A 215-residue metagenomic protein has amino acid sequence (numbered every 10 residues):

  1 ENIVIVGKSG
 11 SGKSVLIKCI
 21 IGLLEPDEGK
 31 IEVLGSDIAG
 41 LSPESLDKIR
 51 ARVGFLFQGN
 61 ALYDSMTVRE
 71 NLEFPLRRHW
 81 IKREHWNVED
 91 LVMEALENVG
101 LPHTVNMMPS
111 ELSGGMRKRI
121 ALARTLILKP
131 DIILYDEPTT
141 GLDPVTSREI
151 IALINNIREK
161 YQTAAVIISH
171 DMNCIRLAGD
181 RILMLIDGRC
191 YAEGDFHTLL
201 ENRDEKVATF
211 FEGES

Functional and structural regions predicted by a protein language model:
I21: Helix-to-loop junction immediately C-terminal to a conserved catalytic motif
D37, E84-H103: Conserved ABC ATPase "signature" region
M108-L112, M116: Conserved ABC ATPase signature
I127-D131: A short, proline-enriched helix->beta-strand linker immediately N-terminal to the Walker B motif in ABC-type P-loop
I133-D136: Catalytic Walker B motif of ABC-type/P-loop ATPase nucleotide-binding domains
P144-T146: Helix N-cap at the start of a conserved alpha-helix in ABC-type nucleotide-binding domains
S169-H170: H-loop/switch region of ABC-family ATPase nucleotide-binding domains
